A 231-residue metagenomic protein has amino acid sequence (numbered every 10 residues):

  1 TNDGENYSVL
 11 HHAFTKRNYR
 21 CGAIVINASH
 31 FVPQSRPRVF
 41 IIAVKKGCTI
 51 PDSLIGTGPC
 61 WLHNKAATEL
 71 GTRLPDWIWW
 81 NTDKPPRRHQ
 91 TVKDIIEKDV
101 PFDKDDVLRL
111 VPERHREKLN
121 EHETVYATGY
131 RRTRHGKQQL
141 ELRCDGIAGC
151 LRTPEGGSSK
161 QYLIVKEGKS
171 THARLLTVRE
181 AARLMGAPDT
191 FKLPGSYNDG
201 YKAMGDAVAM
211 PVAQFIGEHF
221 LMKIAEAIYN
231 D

Functional and structural regions predicted by a protein language model:
T1-R143: Class I S-adenosyl-L-methionine
E97-D231: C-terminal target-recognition/interaction regions appended to catalytic cores
